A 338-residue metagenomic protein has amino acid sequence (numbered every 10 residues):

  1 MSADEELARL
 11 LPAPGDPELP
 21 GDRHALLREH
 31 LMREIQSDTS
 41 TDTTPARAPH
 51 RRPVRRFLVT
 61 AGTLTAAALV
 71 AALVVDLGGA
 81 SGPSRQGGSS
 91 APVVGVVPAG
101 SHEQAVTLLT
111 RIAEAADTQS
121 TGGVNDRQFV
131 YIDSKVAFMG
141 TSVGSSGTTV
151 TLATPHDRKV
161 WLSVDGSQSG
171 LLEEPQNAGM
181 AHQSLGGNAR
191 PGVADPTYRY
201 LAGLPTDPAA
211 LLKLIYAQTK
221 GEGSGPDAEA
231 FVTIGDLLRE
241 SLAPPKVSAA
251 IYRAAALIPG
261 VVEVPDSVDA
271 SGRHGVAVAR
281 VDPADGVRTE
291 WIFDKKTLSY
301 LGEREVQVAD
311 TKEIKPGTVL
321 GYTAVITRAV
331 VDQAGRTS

Functional and structural regions predicted by a protein language model:
M1-A99: N-terminal export/targeting signals for secretion/compartment entry
P53-T60, T65-S338: Intrinsically disordered, low-complexity prosegments and terminal tails associated with secretory/extracytoplasmic
